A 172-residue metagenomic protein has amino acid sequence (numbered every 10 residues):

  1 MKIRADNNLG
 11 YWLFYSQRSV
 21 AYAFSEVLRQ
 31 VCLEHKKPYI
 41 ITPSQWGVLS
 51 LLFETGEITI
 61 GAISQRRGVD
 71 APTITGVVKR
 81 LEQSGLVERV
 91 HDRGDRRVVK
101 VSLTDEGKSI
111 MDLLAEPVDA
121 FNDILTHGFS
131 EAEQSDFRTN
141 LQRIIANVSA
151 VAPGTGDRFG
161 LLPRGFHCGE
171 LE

Functional and structural regions predicted by a protein language model:
M1-R4, A132-E172: C-terminal regulatory/oligomerization modules of transcriptional regulators
M1-Y39, F166-E172: N-terminal leader segment of winged-helix/HTH proteins
N8, G47, P72, S109 (+1 more regions): Active-site phosphate/pyrophosphate-handling residues
L13, L49-L52, L141: Hydrophobic structural patches
S16, V20, V27, V31 (+3 more regions): Alpha-helical linker/hinge and terminal dimerization helices associated with HTH transcriptional regulators
Y22-T73, S84, T155-F159: N-terminal helix-turn-helix DNA-binding core of bacterial DNA-binding proteins
K79-R143: Charged, amphipathic alpha-helical coiled-coil/dimerization segments
